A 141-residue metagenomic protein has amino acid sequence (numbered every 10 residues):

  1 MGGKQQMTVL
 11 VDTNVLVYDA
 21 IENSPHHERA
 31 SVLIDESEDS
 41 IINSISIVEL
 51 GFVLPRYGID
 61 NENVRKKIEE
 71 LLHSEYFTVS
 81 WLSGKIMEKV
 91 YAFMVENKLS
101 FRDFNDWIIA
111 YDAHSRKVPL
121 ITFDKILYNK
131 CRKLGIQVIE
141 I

Functional and structural regions predicted by a protein language model:
M1-I42, Y57-K66, K133-L134: Short, well-structured N-terminal submotif of metal-dependent ribonuclease cores
M1-T8, A110-I141: Acidic, PIN/NYN-like endoribonuclease modules and their adjacent C-terminal/linker elements
V11-D12, I42-N43, L99-D103, D124 (+1 more regions): Histidine- and aromatic-rich ligand-binding microenvironments
L16-V17, I47, L127-Y128: A generic structural signal for short hydrophobic patches within well-formed alpha-helices
L33-I34, L72, M94, A113 (+1 more regions): A generic structural signal for well-ordered alpha-helical segments
I45, E49-V95: Active-site-proximal, substrate-binding regions of enzyme catalytic domains and RNA-binding/basic surfaces
F77-I126: Active-site neighborhoods of divalent-metal-dependent phosphate/nucleic-acid chemistry enzymes
